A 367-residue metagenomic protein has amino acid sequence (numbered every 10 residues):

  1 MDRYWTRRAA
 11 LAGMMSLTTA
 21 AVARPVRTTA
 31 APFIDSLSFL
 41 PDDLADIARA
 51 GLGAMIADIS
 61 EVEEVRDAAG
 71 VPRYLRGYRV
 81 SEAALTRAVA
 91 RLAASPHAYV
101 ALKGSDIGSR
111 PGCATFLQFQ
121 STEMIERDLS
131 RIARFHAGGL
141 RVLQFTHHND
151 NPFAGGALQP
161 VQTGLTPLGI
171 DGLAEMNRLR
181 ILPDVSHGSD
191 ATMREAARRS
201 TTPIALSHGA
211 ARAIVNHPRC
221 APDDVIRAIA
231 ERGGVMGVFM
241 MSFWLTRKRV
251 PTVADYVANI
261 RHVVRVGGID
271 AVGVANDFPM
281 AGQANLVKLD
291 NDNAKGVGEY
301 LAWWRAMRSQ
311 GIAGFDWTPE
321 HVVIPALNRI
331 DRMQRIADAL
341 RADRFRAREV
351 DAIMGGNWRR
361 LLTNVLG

Functional and structural regions predicted by a protein language model:
Y4-W5, L11-A20, R24-Q162, N216-I226 (+2 more regions): N-terminal hydrophobic targeting/anchoring segments and the immediately downstream early-domain regions of hydrolases
D128-I132, A191-T202: Distinct, well-ordered alpha-helical segments
L165-M176: Alpha-helix-loop-beta-strand connector modules within alpha/beta enzyme cores
G169, M193, V225-I229: Structured alpha-helical segments in the cores of large, soluble enzyme domains
L179-I181, R247: Surface-exposed cleft-lining segments at the edges of enzyme active sites
D184-S186: Catalytic beta/alpha-barrel core
P203-G209: Short hydrophobic/aromatic-enriched beta-strand-loop microsegments
